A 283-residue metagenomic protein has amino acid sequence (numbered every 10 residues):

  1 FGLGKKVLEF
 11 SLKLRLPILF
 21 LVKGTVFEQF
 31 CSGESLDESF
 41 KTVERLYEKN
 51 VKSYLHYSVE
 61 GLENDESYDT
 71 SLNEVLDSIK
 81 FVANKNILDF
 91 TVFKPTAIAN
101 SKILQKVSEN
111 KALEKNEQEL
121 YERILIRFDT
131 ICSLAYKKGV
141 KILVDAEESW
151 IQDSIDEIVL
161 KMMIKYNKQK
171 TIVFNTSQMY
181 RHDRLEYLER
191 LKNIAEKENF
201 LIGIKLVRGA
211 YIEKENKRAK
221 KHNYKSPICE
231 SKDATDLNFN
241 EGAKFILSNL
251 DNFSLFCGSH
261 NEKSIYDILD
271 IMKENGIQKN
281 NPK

Functional and structural regions predicted by a protein language model:
F1-K283: Positively charged, amphipathic and often flexible ligand-engagement surfaces
